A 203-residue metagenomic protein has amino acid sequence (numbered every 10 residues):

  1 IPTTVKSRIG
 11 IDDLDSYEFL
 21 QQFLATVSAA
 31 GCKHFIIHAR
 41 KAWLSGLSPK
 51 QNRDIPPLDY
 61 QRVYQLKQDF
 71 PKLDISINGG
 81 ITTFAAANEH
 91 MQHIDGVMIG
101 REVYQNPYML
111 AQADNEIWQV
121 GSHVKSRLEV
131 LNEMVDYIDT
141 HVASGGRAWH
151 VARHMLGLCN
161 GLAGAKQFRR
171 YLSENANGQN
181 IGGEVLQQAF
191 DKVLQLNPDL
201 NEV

Functional and structural regions predicted by a protein language model:
P2, I11-D13, Y17-H34, L58-I77 (+1 more regions): Alpha/beta catalytic cores of nucleotide-metabolism and tRNA/nucleoside-modifying enzymes
T4-V5, L44-G46, K67: A generic short-segment signal for beta-strand/edge and adjacent turn/coil regions
V5-I9, H38-K41: Short, structured patches in soluble enzyme cores that scaffold and shape functional sites
A39-Q51: Glycine-rich, proline-tolerant flexible connector loops at the mouths of alpha/beta enzymes
P49-D54, I117: Short glycine-enriched, charge-decorated loop/helix-capping segments at active-site entrances that position
